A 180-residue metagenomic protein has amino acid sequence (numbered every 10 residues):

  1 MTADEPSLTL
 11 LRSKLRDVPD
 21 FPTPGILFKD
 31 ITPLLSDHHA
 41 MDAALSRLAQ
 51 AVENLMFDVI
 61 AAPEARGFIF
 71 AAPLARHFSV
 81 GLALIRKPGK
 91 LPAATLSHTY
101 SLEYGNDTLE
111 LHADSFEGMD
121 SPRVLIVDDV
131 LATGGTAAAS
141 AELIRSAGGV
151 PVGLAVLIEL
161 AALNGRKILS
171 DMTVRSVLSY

Functional and structural regions predicted by a protein language model:
M1-V59, G105, H112-D114: Active-site-facing substrate-recognition patch
T2-S7, S13, A138-Y180: PRPP-dependent phosphoribosyltransferase catalytic core
G25, L82, L154: Residue-level signature of catalytic and energy-coupling elements of molecular machines, predominantly ATP/GTP-dependent
F57, D120-P122, D171: Phosphate-coordination loops involved in phosphoryl transfer and adenosine-cofactor binding
V59-A61, L125: Conserved beta-strand elements of the Class I
I69-F78: Short Gly/Thr/Asp-enriched flexible loops that form oxyanion-binding sites at enzyme active sites
V80-L125: Short, glycine/charge-rich flexible loops or terminal/linker lids adjacent to PRPP-binding catalytic cores
D129, G134: Conserved G/P- and acidic residue-centered "switch" motifs that form tight phosphate/ATP-binding loops in soluble
